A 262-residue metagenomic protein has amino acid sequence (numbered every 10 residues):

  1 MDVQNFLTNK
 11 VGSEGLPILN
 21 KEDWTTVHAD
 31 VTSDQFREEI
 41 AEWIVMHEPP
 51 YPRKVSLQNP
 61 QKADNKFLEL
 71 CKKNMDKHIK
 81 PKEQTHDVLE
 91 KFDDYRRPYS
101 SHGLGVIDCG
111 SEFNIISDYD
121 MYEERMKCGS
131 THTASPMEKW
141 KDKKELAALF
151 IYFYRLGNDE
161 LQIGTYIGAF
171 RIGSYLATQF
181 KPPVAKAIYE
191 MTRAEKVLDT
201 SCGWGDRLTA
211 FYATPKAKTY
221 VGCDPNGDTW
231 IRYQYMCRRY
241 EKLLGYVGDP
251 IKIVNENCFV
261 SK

Functional and structural regions predicted by a protein language model:
M1-E83, D87, E124-K127, T131-K262: Class I S-adenosyl-L-methionine-dependent methyltransferase catalytic core
R96: Metal/cofactor-centered catalytic core regions of large enzymes
E112, Y119-M121: Long recognition/docking surfaces used for binding and targeting
